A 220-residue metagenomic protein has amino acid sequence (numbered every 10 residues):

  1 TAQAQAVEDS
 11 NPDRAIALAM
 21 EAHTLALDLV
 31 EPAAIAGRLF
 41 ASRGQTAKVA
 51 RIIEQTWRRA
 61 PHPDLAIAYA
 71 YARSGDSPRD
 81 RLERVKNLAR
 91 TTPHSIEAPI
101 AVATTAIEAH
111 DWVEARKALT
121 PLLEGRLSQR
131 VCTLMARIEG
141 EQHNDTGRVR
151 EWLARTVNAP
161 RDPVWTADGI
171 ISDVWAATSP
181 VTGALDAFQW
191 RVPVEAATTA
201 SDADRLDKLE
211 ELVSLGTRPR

Functional and structural regions predicted by a protein language model:
T1-A2, I35, A68, A101 (+1 more regions): "A position-specific structural signal for the A-helix of alpha-solenoid helical repeats
T1-Q55: Acidic, glycine-rich loop-and-beta core segments that form the ion-binding/anion-interacting portion of active sites
T1-T24, P63-Y71, R79-A101, R150-R220: Intrinsically disordered, low-complexity, charge-biased linker/tail regions
Q5-V7, A36-F40, Y69-R73, A106 (+1 more regions): Residue at a conserved register position within TPR or TPR-like alpha-solenoid repeats
D9-S10, S42-R43, R59, A72-D76 (+3 more regions): Structural motif corresponding to the intra-repeat A-B loop/turn of tetratricopeptide repeats
D13, A47, R79, V113 (+1 more regions): Residue register within tetratricopeptide repeats
E31, D64, E97, R130-V131: Start-of-helix register in tetratricopeptide repeats
R43-D64, L123-Q129, E139-V164: TPR/TPR-like (Sel1-like) alpha-helical repeat modules
